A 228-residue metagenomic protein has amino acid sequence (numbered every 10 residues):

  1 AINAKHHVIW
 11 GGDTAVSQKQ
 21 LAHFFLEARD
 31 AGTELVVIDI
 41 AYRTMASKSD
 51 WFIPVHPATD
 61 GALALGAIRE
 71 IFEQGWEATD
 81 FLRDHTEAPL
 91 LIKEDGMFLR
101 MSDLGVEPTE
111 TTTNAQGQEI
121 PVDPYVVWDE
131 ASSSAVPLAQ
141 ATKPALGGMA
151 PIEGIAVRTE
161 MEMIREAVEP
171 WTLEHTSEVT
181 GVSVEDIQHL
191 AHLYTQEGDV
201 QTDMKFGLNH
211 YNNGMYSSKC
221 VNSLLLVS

Functional and structural regions predicted by a protein language model:
A1-H7: Glycine-rich oxoanion-binding loops at beta->alpha junctions
H7-A15, T112, L173: The substrate-binding groove and active-site-proximal loops of carbohydrate-active enzymes, especially glycoside
T14-H23: Glycine/threonine-rich flexible loop motifs
E27-L35: A short helix->loop->beta-strand "cap" motif at the edges of active sites that frequently abuts
I38-T44: Short, polar loop motifs at secondary-structure junctions
A46-S47, W51-E197: Long, well-ordered, tryptophan-enriched scaffold segments
E185, Y194-S228: A glycine-rich, hydrophobic/aromatic-adjacent loop/helix-cap motif
